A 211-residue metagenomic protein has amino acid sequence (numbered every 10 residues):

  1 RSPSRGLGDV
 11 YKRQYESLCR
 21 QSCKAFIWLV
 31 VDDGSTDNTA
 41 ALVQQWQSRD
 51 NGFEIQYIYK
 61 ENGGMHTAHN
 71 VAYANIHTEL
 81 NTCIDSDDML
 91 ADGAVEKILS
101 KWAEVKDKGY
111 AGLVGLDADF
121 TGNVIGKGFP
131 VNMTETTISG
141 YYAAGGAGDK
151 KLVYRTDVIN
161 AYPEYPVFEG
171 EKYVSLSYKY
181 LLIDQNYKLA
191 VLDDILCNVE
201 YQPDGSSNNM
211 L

Functional and structural regions predicted by a protein language model:
R1-L7, Y11: Single conserved hydrophobic/aromatic residue that forms the stacking wall/gate of nucleotide- or nucleobase-binding
E16-A25: Short, acidic, metal-binding catalytic loop of nucleotide-sugar glycosyltransferases
A25-G34, Q56-E61: Short beta-strand/loop segment that forms part of the nucleotide-sugar
D32-A41, D85: A conserved acidic beta->alpha catalytic loop
K60-I76: Glycine-rich, basic loop-to-helix element that forms the pyrophosphate-binding segment of sugar-nucleotide handling
N81: Short aromatic/hydrophobic "clamp" motif used to bind/position activated sugar donors
G93-K127: Conserved donor NDP-sugar-binding/catalytic core segment of glycosyltransferases
D119, N123-N209: Conserved nucleotide-sugar donor-binding catalytic segment
